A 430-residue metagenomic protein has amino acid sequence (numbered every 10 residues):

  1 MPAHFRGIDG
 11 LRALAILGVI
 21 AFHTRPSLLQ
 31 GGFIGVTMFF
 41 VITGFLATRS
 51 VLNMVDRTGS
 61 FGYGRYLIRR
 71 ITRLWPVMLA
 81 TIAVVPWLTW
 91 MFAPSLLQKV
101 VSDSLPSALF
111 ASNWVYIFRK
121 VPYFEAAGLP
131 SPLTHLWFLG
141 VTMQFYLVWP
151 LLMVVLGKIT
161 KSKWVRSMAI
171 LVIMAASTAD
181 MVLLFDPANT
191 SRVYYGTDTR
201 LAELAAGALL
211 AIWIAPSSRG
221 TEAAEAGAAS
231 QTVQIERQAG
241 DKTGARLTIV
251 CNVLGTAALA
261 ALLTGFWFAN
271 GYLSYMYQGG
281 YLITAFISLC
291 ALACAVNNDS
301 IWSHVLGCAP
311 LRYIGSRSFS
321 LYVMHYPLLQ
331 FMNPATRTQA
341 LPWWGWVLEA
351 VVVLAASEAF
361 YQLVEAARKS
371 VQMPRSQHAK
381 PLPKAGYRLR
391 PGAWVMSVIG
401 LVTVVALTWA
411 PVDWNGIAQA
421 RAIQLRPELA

Functional and structural regions predicted by a protein language model:
H4-I8, L14-N415: Hydrophobic membrane-embedded alpha-helices and membrane-water interface caps/short interhelical or interfacial loops
A410-L429: N-terminal hydrophobic targeting segments that direct proteins to the cell envelope
